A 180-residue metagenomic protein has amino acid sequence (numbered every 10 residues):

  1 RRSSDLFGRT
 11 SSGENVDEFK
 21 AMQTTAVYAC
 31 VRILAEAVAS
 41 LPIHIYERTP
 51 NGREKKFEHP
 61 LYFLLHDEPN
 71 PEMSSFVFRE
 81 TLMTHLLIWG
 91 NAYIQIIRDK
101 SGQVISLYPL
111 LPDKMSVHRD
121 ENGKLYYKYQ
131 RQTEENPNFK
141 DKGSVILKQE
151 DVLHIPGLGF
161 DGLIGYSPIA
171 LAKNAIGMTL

Functional and structural regions predicted by a protein language model:
R1-L180: Structured, contiguous alpha/beta core segments that scaffold functional sites
